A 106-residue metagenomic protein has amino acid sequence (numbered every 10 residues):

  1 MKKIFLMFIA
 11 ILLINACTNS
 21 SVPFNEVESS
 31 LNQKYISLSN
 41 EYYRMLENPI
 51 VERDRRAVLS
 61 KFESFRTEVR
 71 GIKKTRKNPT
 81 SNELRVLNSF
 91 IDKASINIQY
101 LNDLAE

Functional and structural regions predicted by a protein language model:
M1-S20: Sec-dependent bacterial lipoprotein signal peptides
K2, F8-I9, V27, N97-Y100: Terminal low-complexity, poorly structured segments
I9-L13, N48, K77: Generic secretory/membrane-interface signal
L13, L31-Q33, N97: Compositionally biased non-globular segments, especially hydrophobic aliphatic-rich helices of signal peptides
C17-L59: Immediate post-signal-peptide N-terminus of mature secreted/exported proteins
E52-E106: Intrinsically disordered, glycine/charged-rich N-terminal periplasmic/extracytoplasmic linker segments that lie
